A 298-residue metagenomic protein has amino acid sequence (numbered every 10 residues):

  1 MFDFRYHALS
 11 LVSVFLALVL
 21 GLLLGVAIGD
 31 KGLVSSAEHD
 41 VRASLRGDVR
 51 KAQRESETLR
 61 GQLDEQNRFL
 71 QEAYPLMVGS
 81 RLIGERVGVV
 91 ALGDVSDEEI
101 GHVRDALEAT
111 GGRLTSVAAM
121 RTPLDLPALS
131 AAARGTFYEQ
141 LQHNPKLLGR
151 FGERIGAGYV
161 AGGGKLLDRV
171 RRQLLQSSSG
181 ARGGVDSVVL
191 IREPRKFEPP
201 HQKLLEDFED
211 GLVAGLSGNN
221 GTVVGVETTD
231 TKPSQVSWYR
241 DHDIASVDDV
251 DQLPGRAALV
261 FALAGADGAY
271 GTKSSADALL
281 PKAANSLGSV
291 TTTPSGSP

Functional and structural regions predicted by a protein language model:
M1-L11: N-terminal export and membrane-targeting signals
L9-G25: Hydrophobic membrane-insertion alpha-helices, especially the h-region of bacterial N-terminal signal peptides
D30-V78: Long, leucine- and charge-enriched amphipathic alpha-helices that form heptad-repeat coiled-coil/leucine-zipper-like
V78-Q140: Structured, soluble extracytoplasmic/luminal domains of envelope-associated proteins
A91-D94, I191-P194, T228: Structural motif
R121-G211: A substrate-binding/cap region within the structured catalytic cores of diverse enzymes
R195-P298: Extracytoplasmic/luminal low-complexity segments enriched in Pro/Gly and acidic/polar residues that act as flexible
